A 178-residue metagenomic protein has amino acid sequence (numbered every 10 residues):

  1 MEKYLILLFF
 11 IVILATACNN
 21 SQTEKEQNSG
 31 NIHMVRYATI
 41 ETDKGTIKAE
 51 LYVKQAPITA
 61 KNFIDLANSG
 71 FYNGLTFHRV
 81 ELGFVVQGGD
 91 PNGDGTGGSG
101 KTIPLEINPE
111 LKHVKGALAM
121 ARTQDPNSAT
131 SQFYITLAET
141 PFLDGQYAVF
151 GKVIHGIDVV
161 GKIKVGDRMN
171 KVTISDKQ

Functional and structural regions predicted by a protein language model:
L5-I6, I13, A17-Q178: Cyclophilin-like peptidyl-prolyl cis-trans isomerases
